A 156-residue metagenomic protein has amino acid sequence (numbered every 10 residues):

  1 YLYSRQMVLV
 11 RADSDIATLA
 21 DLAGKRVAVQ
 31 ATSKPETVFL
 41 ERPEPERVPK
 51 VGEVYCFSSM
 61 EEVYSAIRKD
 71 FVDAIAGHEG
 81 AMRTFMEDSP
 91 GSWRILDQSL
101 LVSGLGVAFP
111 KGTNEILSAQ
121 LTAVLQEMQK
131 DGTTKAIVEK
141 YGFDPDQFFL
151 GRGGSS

Functional and structural regions predicted by a protein language model:
L2-V10, E87-L125, D144-S156: Periplasmic-binding protein-like
Y3-R5, L22-G24, K34, K69 (+3 more regions): Extracytoplasmic
A12, Q30-S33, S59-M60, A76-R83 (+1 more regions): Beta->alpha turn/N-cap motifs
S14-D15, V54-S65, S103: Short helix-initiation/N-cap motifs at beta->coil->alpha
D15-R26, R152-S156: Immediate post-signal peptide segment of exported/extracytoplasmic ligand-binding proteins
A20, K25-R26, A31-K34, V107-P145: Extended ligand-binding regions for polar small-molecule ligands
P35-F57, M86-P90: Ligand-binding cleft/hinge of the Venus flytrap
V38-E41, A66-L101: A ligand-binding cleft/hinge motif common to bilobed small-molecule-binding domains
